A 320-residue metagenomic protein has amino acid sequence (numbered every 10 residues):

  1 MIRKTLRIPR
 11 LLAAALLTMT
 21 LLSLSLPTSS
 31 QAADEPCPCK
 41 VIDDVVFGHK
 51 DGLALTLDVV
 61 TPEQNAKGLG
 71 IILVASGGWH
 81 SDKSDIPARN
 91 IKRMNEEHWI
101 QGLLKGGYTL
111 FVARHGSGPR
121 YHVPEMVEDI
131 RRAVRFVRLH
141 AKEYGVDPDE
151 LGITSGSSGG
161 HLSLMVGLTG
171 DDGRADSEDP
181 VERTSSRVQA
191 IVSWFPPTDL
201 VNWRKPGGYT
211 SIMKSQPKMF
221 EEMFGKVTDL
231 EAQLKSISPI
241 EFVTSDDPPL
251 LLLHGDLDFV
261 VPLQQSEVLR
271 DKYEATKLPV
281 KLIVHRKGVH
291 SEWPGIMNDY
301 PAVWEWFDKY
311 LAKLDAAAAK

Functional and structural regions predicted by a protein language model:
A33-A66, H122: N-terminal cap/lid segment of alpha/beta-hydrolase-fold proteins
D34-C39, K50, R89-N90, G167 (+3 more regions): Mobile cap/lid helix-loop segments that gate and shape the active-site cleft of serine hydrolases
N65-G68, G77-H122, G173-R174, L200 (+1 more regions): Short substrate-entry loop that stabilizes the transition state in hydrolases
N95, W99, Y121-K142: Alpha/beta-hydrolase active-site loop
R132-G207: Primarily recognizes the serine-hydrolase "nucleophile elbow" in alpha/beta-hydrolase and SGNH/GDSL folds
D246, L252-H254, D258: Short beta-strand/loop motif that positions the catalytic acidic residue of the alpha/beta-hydrolase fold
F259-V268: Conserved alpha/beta-hydrolase "acid-adjacent" motif
G288-M297: Catalytic histidine-centered segment of alpha/beta-hydrolase-like enzymes
